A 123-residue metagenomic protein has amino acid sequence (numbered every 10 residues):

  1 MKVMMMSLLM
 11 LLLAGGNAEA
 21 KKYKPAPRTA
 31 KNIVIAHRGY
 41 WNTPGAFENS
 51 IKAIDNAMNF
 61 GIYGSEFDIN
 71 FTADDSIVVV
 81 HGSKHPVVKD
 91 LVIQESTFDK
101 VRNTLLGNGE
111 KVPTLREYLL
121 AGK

Functional and structural regions predicted by a protein language model:
M1-S7: Sec-dependent signal peptide recognition, specifically the positively charged N-region followed immediately by
S7-L8, K31: A residue-level detector for conformationally permissive "hinge/kink" positions
L9-N17: Hydrophobic h-region of N-terminal signal peptides that target proteins for export in Gram-negative bacteria
E19-K123: Phosphate-group recognition and catalysis centered on beta-loop-alpha active-site segments
